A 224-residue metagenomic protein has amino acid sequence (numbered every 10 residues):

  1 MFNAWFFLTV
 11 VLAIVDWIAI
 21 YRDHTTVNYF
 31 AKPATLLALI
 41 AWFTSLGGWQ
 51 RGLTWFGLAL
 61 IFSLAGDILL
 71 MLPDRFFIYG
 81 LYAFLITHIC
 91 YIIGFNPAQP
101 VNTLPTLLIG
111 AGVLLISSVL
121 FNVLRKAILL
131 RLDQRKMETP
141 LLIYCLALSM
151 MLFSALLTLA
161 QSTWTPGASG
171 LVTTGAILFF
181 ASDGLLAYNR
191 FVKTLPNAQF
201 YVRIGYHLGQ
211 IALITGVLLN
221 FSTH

Functional and structural regions predicted by a protein language model:
M1-H224: Polytopic alpha-helical membrane-helix bundles and their juxtamembrane interface segments in multi-pass membrane
